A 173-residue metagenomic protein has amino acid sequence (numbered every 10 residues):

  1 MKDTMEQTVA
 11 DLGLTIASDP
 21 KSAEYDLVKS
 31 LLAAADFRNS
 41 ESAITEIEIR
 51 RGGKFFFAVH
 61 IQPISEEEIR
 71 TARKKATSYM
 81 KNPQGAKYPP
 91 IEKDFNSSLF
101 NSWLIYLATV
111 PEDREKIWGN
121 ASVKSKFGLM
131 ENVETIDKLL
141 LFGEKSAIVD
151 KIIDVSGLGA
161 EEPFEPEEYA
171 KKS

Functional and structural regions predicted by a protein language model:
M1-F57: Charge-rich, low-complexity N-terminal segments
K2-D3, Q7, D11-T15, R51-S173: Short, surface-exposed, charged amphipathic helix/loop patches that serve as local interaction elements
